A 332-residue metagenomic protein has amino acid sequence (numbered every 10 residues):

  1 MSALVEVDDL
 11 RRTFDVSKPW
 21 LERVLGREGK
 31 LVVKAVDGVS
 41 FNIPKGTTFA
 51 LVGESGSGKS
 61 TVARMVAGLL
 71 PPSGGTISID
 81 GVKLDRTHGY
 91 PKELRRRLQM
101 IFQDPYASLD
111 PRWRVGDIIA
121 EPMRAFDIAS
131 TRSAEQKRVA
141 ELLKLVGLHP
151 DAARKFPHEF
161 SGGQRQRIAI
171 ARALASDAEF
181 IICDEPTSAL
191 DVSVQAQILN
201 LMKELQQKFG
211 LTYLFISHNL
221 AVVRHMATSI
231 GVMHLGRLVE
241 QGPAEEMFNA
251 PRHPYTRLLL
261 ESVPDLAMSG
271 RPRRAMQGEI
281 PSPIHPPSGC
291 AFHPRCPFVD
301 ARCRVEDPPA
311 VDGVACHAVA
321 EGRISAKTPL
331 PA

Functional and structural regions predicted by a protein language model:
A3, V16-R27, V32, Q241-A332: Short catalytic/signature loops enriched in Gly
G26-E28, K83-Q99, D117, A125-I128 (+4 more regions): ABC ATPase NBD coupling module
A67: Helix-to-loop junction immediately C-terminal to a conserved catalytic motif
P91, I182, P186-L190, V194-R271: P-loop NTP-binding/switch modules centered on Walker-like glycine-rich loops
S133-D151, L260-E261: Conserved ABC ATPase "signature" region
F156-F160, Q164: Conserved ABC ATPase signature
A175-E179: A short, proline-enriched helix->beta-strand linker immediately N-terminal to the Walker B motif in ABC-type P-loop
